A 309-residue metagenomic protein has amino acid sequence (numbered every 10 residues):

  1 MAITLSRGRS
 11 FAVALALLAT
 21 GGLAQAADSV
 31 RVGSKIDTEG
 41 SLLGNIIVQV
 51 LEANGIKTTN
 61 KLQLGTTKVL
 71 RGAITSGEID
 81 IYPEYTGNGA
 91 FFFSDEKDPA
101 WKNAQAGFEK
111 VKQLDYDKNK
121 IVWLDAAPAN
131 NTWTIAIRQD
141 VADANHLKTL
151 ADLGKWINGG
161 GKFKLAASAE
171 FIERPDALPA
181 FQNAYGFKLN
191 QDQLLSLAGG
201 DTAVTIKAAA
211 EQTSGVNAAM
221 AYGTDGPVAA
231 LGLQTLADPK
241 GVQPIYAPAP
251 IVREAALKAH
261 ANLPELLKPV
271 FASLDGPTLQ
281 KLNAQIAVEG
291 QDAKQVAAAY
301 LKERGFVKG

Functional and structural regions predicted by a protein language model:
M1-A12: Bacterial N-terminal signal peptides that target proteins for export
A12-G22: Bacterial N-terminal signal peptides
A24-A26: Boundary at the C-terminal end of the N-terminal hydrophobic targeting segment
S29-I47, L62-T66, E170-E173: Extracytoplasmic "Venus flytrap"
T38, N60-G72, A169, N190-K207: Short helix-initiation/N-cap motifs at beta->coil->alpha
T38-K57, P179, N183-Y185: Short, polar/charged alpha-helical segment
V50, K68-I79, D95, A184 (+1 more regions): Short helices/loops that flank or line small-molecule/ion binding pockets
T86-P179, N183, F187, Q191 (+6 more regions): Contiguous mixed-secondary-structure segments that line small-molecule binding/active-site clefts of soluble domains
